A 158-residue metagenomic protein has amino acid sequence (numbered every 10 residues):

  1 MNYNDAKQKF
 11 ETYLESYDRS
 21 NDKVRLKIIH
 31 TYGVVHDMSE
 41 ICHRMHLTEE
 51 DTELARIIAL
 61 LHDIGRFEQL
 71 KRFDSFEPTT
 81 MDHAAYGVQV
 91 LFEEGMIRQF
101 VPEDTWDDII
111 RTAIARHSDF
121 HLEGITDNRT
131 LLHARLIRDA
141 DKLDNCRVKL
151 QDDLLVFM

Functional and structural regions predicted by a protein language model:
M1-D5: Non-catalytic interface/linker regions that flank or bridge core catalytic/transmembrane domains
K7-G33, G65-E77: Active-site flanking loop/helix segments enriched in acidic
Q8, H36, Q89: Replace "anionic and nucleotidyl ligands
N21-D51: An N-terminal domain-cap segment
L47-M158: Divalent metal-dependent catalytic cores for phosphoryl transfer on phosphate-bearing substrates
